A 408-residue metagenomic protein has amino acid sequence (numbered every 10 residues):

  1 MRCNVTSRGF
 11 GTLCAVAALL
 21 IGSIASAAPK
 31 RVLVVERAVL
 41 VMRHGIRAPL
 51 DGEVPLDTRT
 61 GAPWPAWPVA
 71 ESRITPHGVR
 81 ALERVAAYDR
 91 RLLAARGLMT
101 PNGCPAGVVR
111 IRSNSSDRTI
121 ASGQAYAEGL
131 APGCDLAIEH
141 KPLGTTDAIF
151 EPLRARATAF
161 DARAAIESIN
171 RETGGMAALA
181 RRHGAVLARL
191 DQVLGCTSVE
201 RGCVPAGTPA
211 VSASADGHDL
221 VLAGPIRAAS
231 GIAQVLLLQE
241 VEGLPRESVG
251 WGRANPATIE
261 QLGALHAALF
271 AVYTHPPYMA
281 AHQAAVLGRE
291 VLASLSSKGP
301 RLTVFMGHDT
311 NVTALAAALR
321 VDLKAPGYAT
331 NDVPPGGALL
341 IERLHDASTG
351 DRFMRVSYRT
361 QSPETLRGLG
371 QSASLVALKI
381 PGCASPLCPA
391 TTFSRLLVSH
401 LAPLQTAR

Functional and structural regions predicted by a protein language model:
R2-C14: Bacterial N-terminal signal peptides that target proteins for export
V16-L19: Secretory targeting and sorting signals
G22-S26: N-terminal signal peptide c-region/cleavage motif recognized by signal peptidases
P29-R110, N114-T303, D309-R408: Signature for phosphate-centric chemistry
